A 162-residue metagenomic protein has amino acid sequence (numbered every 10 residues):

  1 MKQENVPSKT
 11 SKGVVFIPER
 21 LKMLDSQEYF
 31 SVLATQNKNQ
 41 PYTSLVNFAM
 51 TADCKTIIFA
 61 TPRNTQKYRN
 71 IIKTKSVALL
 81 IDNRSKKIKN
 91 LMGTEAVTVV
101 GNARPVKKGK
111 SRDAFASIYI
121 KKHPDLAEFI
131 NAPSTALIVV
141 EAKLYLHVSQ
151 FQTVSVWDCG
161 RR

Functional and structural regions predicted by a protein language model:
M1-F30: Extreme N-terminal tail/first-helix region
K2-G13, M92-R162: Charged, gly/pro-rich active-site loop segments
L24, N70-I71, Y119: A generic structural signal for nonpolar/aromatic side chains embedded in well-ordered alpha-helices
S26-Q27, T74, K122: Structured helix-beta-strand junction loops
E28-R63, I71, A78-N83, N90-L91: Short beta-strand segments
A52, Y68-R69, K107, S149: Activation segment
T61-T65, L80-K86, A116-L126: Short acidic (Asp/Glu) patches
Y68-T74, D158-G160: A short, polar/proline- and glycine-enriched secondary-structure boundary/capping micro-motif
